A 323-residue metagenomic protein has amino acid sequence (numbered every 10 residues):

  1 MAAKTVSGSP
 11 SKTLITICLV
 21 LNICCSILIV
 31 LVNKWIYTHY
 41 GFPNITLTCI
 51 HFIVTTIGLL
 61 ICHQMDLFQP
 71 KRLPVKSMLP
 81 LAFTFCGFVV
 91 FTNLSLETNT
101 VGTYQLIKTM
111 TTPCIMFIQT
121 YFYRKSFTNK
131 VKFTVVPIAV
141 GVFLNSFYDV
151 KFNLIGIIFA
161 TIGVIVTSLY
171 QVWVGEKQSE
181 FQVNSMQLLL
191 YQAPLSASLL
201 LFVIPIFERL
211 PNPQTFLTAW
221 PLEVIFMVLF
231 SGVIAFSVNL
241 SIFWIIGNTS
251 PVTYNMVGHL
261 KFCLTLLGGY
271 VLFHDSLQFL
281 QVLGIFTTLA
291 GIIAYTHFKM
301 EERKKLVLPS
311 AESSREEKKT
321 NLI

Functional and structural regions predicted by a protein language model:
M1-I323: Polytopic endomembrane small-metabolite transporters, centered on the Drug/Metabolite Transporter
